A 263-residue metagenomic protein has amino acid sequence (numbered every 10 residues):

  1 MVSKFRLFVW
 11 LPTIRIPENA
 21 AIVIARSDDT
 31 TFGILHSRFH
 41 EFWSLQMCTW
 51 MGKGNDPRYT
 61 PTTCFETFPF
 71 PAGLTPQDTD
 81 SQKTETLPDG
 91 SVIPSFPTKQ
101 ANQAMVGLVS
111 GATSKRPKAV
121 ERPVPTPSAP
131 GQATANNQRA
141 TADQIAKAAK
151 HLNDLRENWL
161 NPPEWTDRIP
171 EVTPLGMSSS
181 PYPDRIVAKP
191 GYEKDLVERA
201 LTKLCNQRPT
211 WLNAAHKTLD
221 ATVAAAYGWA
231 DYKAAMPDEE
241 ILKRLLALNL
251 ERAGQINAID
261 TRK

Functional and structural regions predicted by a protein language model:
M1-K263: S-adenosyl-L-methionine
